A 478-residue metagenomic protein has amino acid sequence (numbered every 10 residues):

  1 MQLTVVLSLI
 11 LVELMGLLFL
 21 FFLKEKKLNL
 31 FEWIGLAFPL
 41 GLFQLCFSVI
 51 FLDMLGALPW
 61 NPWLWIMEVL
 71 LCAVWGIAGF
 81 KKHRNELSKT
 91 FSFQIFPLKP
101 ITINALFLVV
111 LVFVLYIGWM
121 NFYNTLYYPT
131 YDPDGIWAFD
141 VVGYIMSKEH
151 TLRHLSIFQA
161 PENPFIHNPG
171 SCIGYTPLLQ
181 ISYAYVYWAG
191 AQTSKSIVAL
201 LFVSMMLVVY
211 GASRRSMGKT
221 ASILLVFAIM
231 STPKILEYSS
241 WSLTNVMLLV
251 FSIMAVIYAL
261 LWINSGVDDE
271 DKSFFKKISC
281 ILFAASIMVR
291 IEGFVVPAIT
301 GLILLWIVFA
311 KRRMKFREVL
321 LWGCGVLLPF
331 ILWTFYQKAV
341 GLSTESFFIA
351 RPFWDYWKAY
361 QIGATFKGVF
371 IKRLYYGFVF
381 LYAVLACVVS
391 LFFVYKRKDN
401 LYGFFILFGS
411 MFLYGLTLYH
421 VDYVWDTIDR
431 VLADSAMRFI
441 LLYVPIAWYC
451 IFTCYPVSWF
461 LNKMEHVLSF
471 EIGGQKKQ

Functional and structural regions predicted by a protein language model:
M1-L98: Membrane-embedded, hydrophobic transmembrane alpha-helices
L28-L36, A191-T193, V209-S231: Transmembrane-helix signature of polytopic, membrane-embedded enzymes that assemble or transfer cell-envelope glycans
C72-K81, T193-S216, M254: Transmembrane-helix motifs of polytopic, lipid-linked glycan transferases
Q94-T102, R214-S222, G266-S273, K311-L320 (+2 more regions): Membrane-interface helix-loop-helix junctions at transmembrane boundaries of multi-pass membrane enzymes, predominantly
F202-S213, L305-V308, Y376-M411, C450-C454: Hydrophobic, aromatic-rich transmembrane alpha-helices and their immediate juxtamembrane boundary segments
L225-V226, F274-I291, L328: Membrane-interface alpha helices of multi-pass inner-membrane proteins
E237-M247: Short acidic/glycine- and proline-prone juxtamembrane loop motifs at membrane-interface regions of multi-pass membrane
V296-V326, Y395: Perimembrane helix-loop-helix junctions
